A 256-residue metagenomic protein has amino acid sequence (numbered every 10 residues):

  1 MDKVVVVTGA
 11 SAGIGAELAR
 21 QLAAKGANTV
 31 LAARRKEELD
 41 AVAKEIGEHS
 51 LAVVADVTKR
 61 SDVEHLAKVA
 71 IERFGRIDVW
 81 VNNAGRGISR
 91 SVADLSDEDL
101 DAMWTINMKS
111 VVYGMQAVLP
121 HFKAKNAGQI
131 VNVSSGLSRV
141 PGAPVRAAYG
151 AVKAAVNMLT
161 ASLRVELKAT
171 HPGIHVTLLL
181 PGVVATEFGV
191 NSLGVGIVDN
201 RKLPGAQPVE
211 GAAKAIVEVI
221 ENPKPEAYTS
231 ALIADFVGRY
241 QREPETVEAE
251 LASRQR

Functional and structural regions predicted by a protein language model:
S11-A12: Conserved glycine-rich cofactor-binding loop
K25-V42: Conserved glycine-rich Rossmann-like NAD(P)H-binding loop of the short-chain dehydrogenase/reductase
A55-H65, D97: The beta1-alpha1 cofactor-binding region of Rossmann-like NAD(H)/NADP(H)-dependent oxidoreductases
S91-V92, D99-W104: Substrate-binding pocket helix/loop in short-chain dehydrogenase/reductase
M115, V152: Active-site helix of classical SDR
S135: Residue(s) in the substrate-gating loop at a strand-loop-helix junction that position the organic substrate next
E166-A231: SDR active-site lid
